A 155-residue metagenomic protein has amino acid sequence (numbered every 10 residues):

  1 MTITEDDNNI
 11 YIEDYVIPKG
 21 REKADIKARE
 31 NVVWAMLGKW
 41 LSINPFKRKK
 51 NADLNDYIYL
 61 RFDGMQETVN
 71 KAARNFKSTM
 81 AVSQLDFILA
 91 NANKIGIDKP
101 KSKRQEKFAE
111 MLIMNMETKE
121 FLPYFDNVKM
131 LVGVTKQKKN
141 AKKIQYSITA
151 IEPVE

Functional and structural regions predicted by a protein language model:
M1-E155: Ribonuclease/tRNase effector modules and their secretory precursors
